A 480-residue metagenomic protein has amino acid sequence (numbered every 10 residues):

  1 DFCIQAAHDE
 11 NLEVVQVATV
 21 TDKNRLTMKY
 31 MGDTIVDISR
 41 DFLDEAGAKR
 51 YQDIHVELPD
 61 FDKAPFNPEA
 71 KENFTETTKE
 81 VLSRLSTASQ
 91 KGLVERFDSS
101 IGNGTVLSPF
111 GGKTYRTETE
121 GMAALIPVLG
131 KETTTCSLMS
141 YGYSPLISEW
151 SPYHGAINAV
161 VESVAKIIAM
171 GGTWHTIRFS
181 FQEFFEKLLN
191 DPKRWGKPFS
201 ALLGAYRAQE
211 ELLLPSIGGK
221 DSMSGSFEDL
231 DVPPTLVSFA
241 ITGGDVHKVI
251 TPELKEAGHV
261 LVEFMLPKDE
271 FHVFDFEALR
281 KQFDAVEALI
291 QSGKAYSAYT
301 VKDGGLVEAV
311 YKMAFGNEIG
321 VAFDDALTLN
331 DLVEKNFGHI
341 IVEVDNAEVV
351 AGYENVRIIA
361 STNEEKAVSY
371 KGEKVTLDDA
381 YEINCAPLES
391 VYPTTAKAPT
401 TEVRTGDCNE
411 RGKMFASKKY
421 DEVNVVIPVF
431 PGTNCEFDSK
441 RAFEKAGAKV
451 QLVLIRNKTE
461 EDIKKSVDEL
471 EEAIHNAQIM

Functional and structural regions predicted by a protein language model:
D1-M480: Glycine/proline-enriched, intrinsically flexible loops and inter-domain linkers
